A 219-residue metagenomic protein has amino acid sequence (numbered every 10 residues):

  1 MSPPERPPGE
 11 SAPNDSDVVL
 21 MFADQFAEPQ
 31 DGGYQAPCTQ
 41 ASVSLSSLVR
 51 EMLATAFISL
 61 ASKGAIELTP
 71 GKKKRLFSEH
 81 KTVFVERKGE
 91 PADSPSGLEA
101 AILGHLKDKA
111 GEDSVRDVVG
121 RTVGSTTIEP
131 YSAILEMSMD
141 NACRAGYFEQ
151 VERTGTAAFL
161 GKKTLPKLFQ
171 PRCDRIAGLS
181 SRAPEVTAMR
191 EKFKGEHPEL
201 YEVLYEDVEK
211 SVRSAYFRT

Functional and structural regions predicted by a protein language model:
M1-M137, C143: Short, amphipathic alpha-helical interface elements at domain boundaries that mediate macromolecular binding
S2-E10, S132-T219: Short hydrophobic helical membrane-anchoring segments positioned at the boundary with long low-complexity
